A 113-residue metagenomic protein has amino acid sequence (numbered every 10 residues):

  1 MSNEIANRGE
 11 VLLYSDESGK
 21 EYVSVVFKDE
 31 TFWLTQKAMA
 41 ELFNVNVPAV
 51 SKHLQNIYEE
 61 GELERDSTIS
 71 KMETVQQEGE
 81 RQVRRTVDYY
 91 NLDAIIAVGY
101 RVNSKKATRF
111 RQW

Functional and structural regions predicted by a protein language model:
M1-W113: Basic, low-complexity intrinsically disordered segments
